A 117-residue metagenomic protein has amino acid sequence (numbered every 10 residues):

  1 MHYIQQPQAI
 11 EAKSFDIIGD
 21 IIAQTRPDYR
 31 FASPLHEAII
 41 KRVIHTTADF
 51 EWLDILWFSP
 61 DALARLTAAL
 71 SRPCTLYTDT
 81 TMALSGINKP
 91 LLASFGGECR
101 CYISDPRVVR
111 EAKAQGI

Functional and structural regions predicted by a protein language model:
M1-T75: Electropositive, gly/pro-rich neighborhoods at or near active sites that engage anionic ligands
T47, T80-T81, S104-D105: Fold-independent oxyanion-binding glycine-rich loops and adjacent beta-strand/coil segments at enzyme active sites
A64, S85, G97-R100: Internal, well-ordered alpha-helical scaffold/interface segments that support domain packing or protein-protein contacts
L76-T78, C101: General beta-strand structural signal in soluble alpha/beta enzymes
L84-L91: Short active-site loop/helix that positions an aromatic residue
L91-I117: Long, charge-dense
